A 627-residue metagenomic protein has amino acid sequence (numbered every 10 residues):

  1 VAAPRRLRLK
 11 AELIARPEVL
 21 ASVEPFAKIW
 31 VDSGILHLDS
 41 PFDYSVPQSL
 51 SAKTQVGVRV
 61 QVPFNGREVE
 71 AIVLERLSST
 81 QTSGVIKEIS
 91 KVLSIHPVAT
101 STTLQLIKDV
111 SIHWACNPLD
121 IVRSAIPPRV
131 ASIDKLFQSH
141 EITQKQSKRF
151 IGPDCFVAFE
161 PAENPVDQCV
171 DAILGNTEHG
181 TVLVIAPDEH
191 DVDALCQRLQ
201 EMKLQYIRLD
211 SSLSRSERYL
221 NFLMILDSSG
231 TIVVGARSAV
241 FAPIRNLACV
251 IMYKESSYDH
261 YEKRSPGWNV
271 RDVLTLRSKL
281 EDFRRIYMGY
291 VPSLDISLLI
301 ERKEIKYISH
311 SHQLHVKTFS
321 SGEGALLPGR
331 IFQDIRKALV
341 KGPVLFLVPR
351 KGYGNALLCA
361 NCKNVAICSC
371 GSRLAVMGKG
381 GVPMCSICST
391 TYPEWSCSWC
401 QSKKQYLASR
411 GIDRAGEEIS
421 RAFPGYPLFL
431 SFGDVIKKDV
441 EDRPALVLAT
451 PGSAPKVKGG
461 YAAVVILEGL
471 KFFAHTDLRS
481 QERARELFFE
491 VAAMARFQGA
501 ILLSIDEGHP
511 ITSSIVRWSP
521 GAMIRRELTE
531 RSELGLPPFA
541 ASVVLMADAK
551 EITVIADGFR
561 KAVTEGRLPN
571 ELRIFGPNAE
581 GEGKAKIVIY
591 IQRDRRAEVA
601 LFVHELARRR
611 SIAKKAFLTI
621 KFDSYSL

Functional and structural regions predicted by a protein language model:
V1-S320, K337-L339, L345, P455 (+6 more regions): Accessory, non-ATPase domains that flank or precede helicase/AAA+ motor cores in DNA-metabolism machines
V19, V56-V62, G329, Q333-K337 (+3 more regions): C-terminal helicase module of SF1/SF2 nucleic-acid helicases/translocases
G180-L195, L339-L358, Y406-A415, V543-I555: Conserved strand-helix element at the start of the C-terminal RecA-like helicase core
I185, G289, S386, A408 (+1 more regions): Active-site-adjacent beta-strand anchor residues
Y253, L347-K351, S504: Short beta-strand segments
R264-N269, C362, L478-R485: Short, conserved loop/turn and helix-capping segments at secondary-structure boundaries that abut family-defining
H315-F332: C-terminal boundary of histidine-terminating zinc-finger modules
V340-A422: Cys/His-rich short segments
